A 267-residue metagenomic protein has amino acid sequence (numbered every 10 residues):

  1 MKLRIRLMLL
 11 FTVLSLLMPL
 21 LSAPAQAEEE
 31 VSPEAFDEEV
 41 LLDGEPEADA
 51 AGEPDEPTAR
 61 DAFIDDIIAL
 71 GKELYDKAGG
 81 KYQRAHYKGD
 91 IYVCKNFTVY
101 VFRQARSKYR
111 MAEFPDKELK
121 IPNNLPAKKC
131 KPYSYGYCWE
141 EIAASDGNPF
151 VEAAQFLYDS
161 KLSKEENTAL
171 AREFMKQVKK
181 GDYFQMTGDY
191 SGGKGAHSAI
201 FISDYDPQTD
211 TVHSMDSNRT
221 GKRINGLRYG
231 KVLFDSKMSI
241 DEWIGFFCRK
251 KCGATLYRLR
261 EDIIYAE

Functional and structural regions predicted by a protein language model:
M1-L10: Bacterial N-terminal signal peptides that target proteins for export
L10-P19: Bacterial N-terminal signal peptides
M18-S32: Sec-dependent signal peptide cleavage junction
L20, G221-N225: Short, surface-exposed beta-strand/loop "edge" segments at domain boundaries and coil↔beta transitions
P33, R60, N167-A171, I240: Short amphipathic alpha-helical segments that mediate assembly, nucleic-acid/protein binding, or membrane association
P33-D146: N-terminal capping segments
E118-K222: ...with weaker cross-activation on analogous glycine-rich loops/strands in unrelated enzymes
S217, L227-E267: Low-complexity, Gly/Ser/Thr/Pro-rich intrinsically disordered linker/tail segments
